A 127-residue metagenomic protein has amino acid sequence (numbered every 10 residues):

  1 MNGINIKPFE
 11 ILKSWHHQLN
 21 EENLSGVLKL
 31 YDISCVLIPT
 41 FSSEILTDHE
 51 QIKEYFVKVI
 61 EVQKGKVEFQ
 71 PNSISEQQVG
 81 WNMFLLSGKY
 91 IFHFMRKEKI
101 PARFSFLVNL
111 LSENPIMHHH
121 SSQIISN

Functional and structural regions predicted by a protein language model:
N2-E10, N23, V36-P39, S43-N127: A beta-strand edge to alpha-helix "cap/lid" segment located at domain peripheries
S14-W15: Generic hydrophobic alpha-helical segments
Y31: Active-site-proximal loop/hinge segments that shape catalytic or ion-binding/gating pockets
